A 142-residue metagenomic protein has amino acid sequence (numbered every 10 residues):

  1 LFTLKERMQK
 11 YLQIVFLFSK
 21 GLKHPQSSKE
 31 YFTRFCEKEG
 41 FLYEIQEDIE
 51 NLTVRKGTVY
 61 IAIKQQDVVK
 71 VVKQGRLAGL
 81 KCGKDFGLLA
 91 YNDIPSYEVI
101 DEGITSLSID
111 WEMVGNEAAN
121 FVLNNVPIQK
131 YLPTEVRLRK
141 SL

Functional and structural regions predicted by a protein language model:
L1-L142: Bacterial carbohydrate/catabolite-sensing allosteric modules
